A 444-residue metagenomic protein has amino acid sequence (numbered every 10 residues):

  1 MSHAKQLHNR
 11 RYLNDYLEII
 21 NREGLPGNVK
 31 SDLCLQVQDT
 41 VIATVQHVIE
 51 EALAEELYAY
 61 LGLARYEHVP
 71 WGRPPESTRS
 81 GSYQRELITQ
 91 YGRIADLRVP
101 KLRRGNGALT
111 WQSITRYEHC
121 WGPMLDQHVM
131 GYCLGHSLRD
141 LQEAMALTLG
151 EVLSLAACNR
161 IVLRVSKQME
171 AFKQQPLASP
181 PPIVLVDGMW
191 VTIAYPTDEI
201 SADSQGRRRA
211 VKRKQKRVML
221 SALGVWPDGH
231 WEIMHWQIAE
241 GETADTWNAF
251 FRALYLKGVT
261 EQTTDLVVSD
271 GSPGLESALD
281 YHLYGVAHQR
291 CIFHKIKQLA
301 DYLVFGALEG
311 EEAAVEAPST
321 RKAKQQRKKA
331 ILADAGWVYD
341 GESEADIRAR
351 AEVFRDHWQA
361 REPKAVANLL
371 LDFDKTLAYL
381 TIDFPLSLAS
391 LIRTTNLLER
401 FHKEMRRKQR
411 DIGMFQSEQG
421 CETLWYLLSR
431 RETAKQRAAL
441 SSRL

Functional and structural regions predicted by a protein language model:
M1-D32, E55, L63, W337-L444: Acidic/histidine-rich catalytic cores and adjacent linkers of DNA breakage/strand-transfer/modification proteins
S2-T115: Short, conserved DNA-binding cores of transcription-related domains
A52, D140, L153, A157: Residues in the helix-turn-helix
E55, E143, R160, S277 (+1 more regions): DNA-binding alpha-helical recognition surfaces that contact promoter or target DNA
Y66, R73-P75, R79-S82, R93 (+7 more regions): RNase H-like nuclease fold core
M130-L134: Short alpha-helical segment immediately N-terminal to, or the first helix within, an HTH/HTH-like DNA-binding domain
R139-G150: DNA-recognition alpha helix
L266-P273, A278-A333: Conserved beta-strand -> loop -> alpha-helix junction used to position metal-binding or nucleic-acid-contacting
